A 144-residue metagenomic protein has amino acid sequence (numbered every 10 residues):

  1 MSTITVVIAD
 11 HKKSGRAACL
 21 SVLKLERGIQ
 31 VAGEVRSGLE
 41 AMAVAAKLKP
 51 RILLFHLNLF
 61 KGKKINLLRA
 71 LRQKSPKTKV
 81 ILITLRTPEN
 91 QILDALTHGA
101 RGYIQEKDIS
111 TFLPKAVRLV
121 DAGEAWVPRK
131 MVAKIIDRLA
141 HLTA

Functional and structural regions predicted by a protein language model:
S2-G15, C19-L23, L53: Conserved acidic segment of CheY-like receiver
R36-I52: Acidic, metal-coordinating helix/loop segments flanking the phosphotransfer/catalytic sites of two-component signaling
G38, L54-L68: Conserved phosphotransfer microenvironments
L53, V80, Y103-I104: Two-component signal transduction core modules
I65-K77: Short amphipathic alpha-helix used as the core "switch/output" element in two-component signaling
R86-T87: Short, conserved "switch-loop" micro-motifs in signal-transduction and mechanochemical regulators
Q91-T97, G102, K107-A144: Short, flexible helix-to-coil linker/hinge segments that flank and couple to helix-turn-helix
